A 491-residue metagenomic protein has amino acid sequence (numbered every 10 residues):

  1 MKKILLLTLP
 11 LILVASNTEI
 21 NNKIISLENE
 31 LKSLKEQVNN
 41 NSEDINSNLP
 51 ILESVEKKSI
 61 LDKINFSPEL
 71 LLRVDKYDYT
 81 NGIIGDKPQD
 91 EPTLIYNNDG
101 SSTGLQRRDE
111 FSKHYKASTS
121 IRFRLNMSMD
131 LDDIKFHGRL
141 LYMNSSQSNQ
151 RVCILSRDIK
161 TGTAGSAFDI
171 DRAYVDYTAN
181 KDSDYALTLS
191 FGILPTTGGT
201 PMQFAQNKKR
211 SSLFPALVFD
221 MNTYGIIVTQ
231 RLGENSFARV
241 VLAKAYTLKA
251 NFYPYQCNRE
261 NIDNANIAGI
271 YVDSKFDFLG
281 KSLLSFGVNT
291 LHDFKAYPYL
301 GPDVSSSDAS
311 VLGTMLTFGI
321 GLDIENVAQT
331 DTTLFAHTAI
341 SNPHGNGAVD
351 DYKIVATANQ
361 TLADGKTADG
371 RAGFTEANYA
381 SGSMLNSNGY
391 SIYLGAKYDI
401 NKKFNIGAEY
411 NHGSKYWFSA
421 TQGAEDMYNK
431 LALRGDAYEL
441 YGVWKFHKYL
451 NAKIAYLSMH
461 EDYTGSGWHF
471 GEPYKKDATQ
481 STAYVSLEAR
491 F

Functional and structural regions predicted by a protein language model:
M1-I4: Positively charged n-region of N-terminal signal peptides that target proteins for export
L7-L9, L13-K113: N-terminal periplasmic/intermembrane-space "pro-region" immediately following the signal or transit peptide
T18-N39, I45-N46, D78-Y79, I83 (+4 more regions): Outer-membrane beta-barrel pore domains
L61, D130-I134, N180-D184, G233-N235 (+5 more regions): Outer-membrane beta-barrel channels and translocator barrels
L72, I121-M129, R172-Y177, I226-Q230 (+6 more regions): Residues on the lipid-exposed face of transmembrane beta-strands in outer-membrane beta-barrel proteins
K76-Y185, T197-F214, Y253, H344-N346 (+4 more regions): Surface-exposed loop and membrane-interface regions of Gram-negative outer-membrane beta-barrel proteins
S118-R122, A167-R172, M221-G225, A265-G269 (+4 more regions): Transmembrane beta-barrel architecture of outer-membrane proteins
N149-R172, D182-D273, Y297, D303-S306 (+1 more regions): Surface-exposed coil loops of outer-membrane beta-barrel proteins
